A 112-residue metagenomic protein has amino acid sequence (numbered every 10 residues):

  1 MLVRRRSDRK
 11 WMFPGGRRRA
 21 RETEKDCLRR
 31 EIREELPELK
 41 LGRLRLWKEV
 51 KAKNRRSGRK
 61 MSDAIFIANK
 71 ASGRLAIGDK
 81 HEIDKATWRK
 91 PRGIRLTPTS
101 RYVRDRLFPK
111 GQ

Functional and structural regions predicted by a protein language model:
M1-F13: N-terminal strand-loop-strand
V3, L28, I32, A86: Hydrophobic pocket/interface hotspot
D8-K10, R19, I83: Short, surface-exposed beta-strand-loop junctions and turns on beta-sheet-rich folds
W11-G15, T87-R89: A short, polar/proline- and glycine-enriched secondary-structure boundary/capping micro-motif
F13-W47: The catalytic Nudix box helix
R18-R19, K51-K53, G93-I94: Short histidine/acidic/glycine/proline-rich micro-motifs that form metal- and phosphate-coordinating active-site loops
V50-L75, T87, R106: Active-site-adjacent beta-strand/loop module that shapes the phosphate/pyrophosphate-binding cleft
I67, A76-K110: NUDIX/MutT-family hydrolases
